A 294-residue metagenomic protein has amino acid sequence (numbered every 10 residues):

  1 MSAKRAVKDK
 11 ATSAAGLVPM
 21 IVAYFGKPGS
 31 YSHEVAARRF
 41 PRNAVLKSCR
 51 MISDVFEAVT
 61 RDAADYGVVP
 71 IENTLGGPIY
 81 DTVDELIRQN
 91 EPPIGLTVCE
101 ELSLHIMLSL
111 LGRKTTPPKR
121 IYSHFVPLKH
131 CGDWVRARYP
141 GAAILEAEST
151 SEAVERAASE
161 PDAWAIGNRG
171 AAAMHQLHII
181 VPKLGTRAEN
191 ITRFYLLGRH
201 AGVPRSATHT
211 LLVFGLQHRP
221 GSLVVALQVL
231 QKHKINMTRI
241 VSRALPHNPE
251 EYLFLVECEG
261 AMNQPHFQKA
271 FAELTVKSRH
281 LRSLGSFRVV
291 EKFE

Functional and structural regions predicted by a protein language model:
M1-E294: Domain-level signature for soluble enzymes in the chorismate/prephenate branch of the shikimate pathway
